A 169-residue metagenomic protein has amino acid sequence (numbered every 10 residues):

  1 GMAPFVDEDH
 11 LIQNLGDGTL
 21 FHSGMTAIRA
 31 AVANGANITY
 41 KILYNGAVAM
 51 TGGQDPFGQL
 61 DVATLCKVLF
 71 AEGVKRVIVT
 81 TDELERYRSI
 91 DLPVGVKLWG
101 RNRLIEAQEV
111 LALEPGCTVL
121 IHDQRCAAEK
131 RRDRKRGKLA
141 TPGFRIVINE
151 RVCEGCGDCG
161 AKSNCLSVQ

Functional and structural regions predicted by a protein language model:
G1-M50, F57-V62, I105-E106, C156-C159: Thiamine diphosphate
E8, G35-I38, V74-V77, E114-V119 (+3 more regions): Active-site lining segments that contact anionic ligands and/or coordinate catalytic metals
I12-N14, L20, Y40-I42, I78-V79 (+3 more regions): Structured core elements
N37, E83, N149-E154, D158 (+1 more regions): Poly-acidic low-complexity segments
L43-G46, L69-K75, N149-G160: Short C-terminal domain-edge/linker segments immediately following a structured domain
V48-P142: Glycine-rich ThDP/TPP pyrophosphate-binding loop and its adjacent helix/strand module within ThDP-dependent enzymes
Q124-R125, K130-R131, E154-Q169: Iron-sulfur cluster-binding cysteine motifs and their immediate structural context in ferredoxin-like electron-transfer
G137-C153: Short, intrinsically disordered, charge-biased short linear motifs at domain edges
